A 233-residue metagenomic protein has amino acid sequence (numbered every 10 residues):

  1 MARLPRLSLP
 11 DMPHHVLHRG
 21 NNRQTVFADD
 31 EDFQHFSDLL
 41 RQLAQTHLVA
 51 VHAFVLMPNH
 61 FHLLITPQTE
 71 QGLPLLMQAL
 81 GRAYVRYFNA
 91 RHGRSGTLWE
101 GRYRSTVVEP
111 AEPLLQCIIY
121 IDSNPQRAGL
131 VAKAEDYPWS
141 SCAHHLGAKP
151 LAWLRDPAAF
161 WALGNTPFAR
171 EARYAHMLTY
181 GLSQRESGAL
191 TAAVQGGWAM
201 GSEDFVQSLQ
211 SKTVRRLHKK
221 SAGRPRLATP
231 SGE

Functional and structural regions predicted by a protein language model:
M1-M57, T66-E233: Short Pro-Cys-Gly-centered "Cys-loop" motif that presents a nucleophilic cysteine in a tight turn
H62-L63: Amphipathic alpha-helical hairpins
